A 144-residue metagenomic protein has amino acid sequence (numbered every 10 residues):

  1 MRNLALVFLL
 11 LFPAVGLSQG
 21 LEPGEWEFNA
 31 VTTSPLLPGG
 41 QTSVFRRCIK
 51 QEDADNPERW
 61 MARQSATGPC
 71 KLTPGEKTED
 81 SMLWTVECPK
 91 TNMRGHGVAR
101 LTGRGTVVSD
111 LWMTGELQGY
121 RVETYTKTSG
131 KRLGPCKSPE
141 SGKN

Functional and structural regions predicted by a protein language model:
M1-L4: Positively charged n-region of N-terminal signal peptides that target proteins for export
P13-V15: N-terminal signal peptide c-region/cleavage motif recognized by signal peptidases
L17-Q19: Boundary of Sec targeting at the N-terminus
E22-G24: A glycine-anchored, Pro-Gly-centered beta-turn/N-cap motif
F28-A30, L83-P89, V98, D110-G115: Short beta-strand segments that buttress and anchor functional surface loops
N29-S65: Short, solvent-exposed loop/hinge segments that bridge or flank secondary-structure elements
F45-R47, L72-P74, R94-L101, L111-M113 (+1 more regions): Hydrophobic/aromatic beta-strand elements that line small-molecule binding cavities or substrate pockets in beta-rich
Q118-N144: Edge beta-strand at a domain terminus
